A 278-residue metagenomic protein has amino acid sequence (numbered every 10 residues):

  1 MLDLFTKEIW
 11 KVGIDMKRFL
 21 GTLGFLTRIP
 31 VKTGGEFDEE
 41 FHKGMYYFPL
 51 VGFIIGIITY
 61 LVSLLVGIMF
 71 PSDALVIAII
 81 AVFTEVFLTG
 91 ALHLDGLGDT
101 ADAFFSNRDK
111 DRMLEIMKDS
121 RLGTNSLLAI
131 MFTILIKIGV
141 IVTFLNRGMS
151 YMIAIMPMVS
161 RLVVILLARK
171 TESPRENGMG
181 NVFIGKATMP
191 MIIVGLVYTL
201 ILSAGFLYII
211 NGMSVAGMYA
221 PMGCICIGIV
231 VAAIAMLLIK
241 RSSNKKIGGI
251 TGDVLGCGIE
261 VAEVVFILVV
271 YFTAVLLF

Functional and structural regions predicted by a protein language model:
L2-I80: Topogenic membrane-insertion module of multi-pass membrane proteins
L2-K17, S173-F278: C-terminal membrane-associated helical module and adjoining short loops/tails
I14, E36, E40, G44 (+14 more regions): Membrane-helix interfacial "entry" motifs
F19-K43, A101-I116, L167-G185, S242-K246: Cytosolic, membrane-interface loops and tails of multi-pass inner-membrane proteins
K43-T59, A103-R147, I153, P190-L207 (+1 more regions): Multi-pass membrane catalytic core of lipid/isoprenoid biosynthesis enzymes
Y47-T100, S150-I155, P221-S243: Membrane-embedded alpha-helical segments that form the functional core of polytopic membrane enzymes, especially those
S63-G67, T89, H93, I141-L145 (+5 more regions): Membrane-water interface at transmembrane helix exits
I77, A81-L122, I239-A262: Acidic (Asp/Glu-rich) catalytic motifs at the cytosolic membrane interface
